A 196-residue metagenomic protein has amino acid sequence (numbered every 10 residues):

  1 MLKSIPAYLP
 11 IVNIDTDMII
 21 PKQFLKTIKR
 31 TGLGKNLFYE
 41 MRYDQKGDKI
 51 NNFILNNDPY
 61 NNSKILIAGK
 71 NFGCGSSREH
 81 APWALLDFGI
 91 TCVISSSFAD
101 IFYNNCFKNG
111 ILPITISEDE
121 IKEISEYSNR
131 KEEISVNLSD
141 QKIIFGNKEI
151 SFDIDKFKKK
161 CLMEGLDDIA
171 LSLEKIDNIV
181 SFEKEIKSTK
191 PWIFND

Functional and structural regions predicted by a protein language model:
M1-G69, G73-C74, E79-D100, N104-D196: Cytosolic catalytic domains that perform sulfur/thiol-centered chemistry
